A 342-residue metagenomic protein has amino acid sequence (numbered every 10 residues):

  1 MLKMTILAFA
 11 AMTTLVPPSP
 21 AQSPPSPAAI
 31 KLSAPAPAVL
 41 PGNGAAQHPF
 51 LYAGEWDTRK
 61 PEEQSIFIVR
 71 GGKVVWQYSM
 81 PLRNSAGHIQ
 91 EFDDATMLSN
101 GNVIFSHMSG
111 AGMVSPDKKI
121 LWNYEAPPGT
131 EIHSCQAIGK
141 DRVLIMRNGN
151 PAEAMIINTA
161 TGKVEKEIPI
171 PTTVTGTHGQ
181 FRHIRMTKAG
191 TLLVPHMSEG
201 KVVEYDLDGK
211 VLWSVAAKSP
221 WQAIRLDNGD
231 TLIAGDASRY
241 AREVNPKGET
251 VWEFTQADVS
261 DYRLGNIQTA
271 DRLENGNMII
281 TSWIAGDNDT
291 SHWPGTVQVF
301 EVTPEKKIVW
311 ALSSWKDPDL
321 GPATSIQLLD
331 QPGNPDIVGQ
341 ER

Functional and structural regions predicted by a protein language model:
K3-V16: Bacterial N-terminal signal peptides
V16-P24: Signal peptide processing junction and immediate N-terminal pro/mature segment of secreted/exported proteins
S23-R342: Histidine-/acidic-rich catalytic cores in large beta-rich domains
